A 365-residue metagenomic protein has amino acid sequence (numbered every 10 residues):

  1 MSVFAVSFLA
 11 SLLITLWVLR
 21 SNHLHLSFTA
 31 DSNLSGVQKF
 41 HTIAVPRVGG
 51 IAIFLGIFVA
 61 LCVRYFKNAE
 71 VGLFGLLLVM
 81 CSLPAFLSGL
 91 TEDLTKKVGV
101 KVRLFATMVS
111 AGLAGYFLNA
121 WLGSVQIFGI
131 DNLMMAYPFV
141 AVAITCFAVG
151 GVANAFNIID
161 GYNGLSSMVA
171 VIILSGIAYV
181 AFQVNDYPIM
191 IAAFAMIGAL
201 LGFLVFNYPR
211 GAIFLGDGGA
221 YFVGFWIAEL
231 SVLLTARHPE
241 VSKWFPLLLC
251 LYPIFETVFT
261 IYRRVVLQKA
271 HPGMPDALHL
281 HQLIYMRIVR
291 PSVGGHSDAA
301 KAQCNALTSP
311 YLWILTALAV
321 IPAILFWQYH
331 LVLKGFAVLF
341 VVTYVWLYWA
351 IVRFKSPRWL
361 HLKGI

Functional and structural regions predicted by a protein language model:
M1-V258: "…together with the soluble PPM/PP2C metallo-phosphatase catalytic core" -> "…together with the soluble PPM/PP2C
W17, W121, W226, W244 (+4 more regions): A residue-identity detector for tryptophan
V18-P46, F259-A302: Cytosolic, membrane-interface loops and tails of multi-pass inner-membrane proteins
I57, Q303-A323: Hydrophobic membrane-spanning alpha-helices of multi-pass integral membrane proteins
L61-K67, L318-G335: Juxtamembrane "helix exit" motif at the C-terminal ends of alpha-helical transmembrane segments in multi-pass membrane
C81-G99, I324-I365: Alpha-helical transmembrane segments and their immediate juxtamembrane interface regions
E240-W244, I261, G273-M274, G295 (+1 more regions): Extended hydrophobic-aromatic, low-complexity segments
P253, T257, H279, L283 (+2 more regions): Short amphipathic alpha-helical segments
